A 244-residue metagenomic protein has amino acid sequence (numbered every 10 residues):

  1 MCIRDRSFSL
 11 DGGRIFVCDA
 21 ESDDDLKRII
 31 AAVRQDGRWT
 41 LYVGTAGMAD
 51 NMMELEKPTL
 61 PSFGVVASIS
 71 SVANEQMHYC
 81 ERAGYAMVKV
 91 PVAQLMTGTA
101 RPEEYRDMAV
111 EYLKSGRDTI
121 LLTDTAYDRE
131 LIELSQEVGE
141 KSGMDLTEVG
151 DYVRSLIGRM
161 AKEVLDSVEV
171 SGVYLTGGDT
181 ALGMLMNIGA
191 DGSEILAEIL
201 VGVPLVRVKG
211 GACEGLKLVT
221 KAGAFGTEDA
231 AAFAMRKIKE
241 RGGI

Functional and structural regions predicted by a protein language model:
M1-D5: Conserved small/polar residues in nucleotide/adenosyl-binding loops
R14-D25, I30: Active-site pocket-lining segments that scaffold enzyme catalytic pockets across diverse folds
F16-A20, T40-T45, D50, K89 (+3 more regions): General beta-strand structural signal in soluble alpha/beta enzymes
A31, Q35, A49-N51, K57 (+2 more regions): Catalytic cores of soluble, metal-dependent hydrolases
A31-G37, E56-L60, H78-A83, Q136-G139 (+2 more regions): Short, solvent-exposed amphipathic alpha-helical segments in soluble enzyme and RNA/protein-processing domains
A32-W39, V43-N74, R82: Long, internal scaffold/assembly segments composed of regular secondary structure
P61-V153: Redox- and metal-dependent alpha/beta enzyme cores, enriched for Fe-S-associated oxidoreductases and cofactor-handling
V170, T176-A230: Conserved, well-ordered active-site substructure
